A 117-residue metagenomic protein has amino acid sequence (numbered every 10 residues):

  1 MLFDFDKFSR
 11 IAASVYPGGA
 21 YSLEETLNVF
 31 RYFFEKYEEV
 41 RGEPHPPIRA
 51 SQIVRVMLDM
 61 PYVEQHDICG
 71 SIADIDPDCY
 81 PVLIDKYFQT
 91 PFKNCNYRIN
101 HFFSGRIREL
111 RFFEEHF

Functional and structural regions predicted by a protein language model:
M1-F117: Append "and, occasionally, other polyanion-binding protein interfaces
